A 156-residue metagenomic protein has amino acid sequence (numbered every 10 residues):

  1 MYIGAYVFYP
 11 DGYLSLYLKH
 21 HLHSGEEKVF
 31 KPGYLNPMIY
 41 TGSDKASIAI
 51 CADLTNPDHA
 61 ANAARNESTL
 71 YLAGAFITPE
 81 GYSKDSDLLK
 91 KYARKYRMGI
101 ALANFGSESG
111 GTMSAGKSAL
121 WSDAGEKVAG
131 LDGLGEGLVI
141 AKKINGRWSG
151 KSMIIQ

Functional and structural regions predicted by a protein language model:
M1-N66, D85-D87, I144-Q156: Active-site catalytic loop in hydrolytic enzyme cores
Y2, Y34-N36, A115, G135-V139: Short hydrophobic/aromatic beta-strand or adjacent loop that forms the aromatic wall/cage of a ligand/substrate-binding
Y6, A119, V139-A141: Conserved hydrophobic/aromatic positions in well-ordered beta-strands
Y17, I39, A103, L131 (+1 more regions): Hydrophobic residues at beta-strand termini and immediately following loops that shape nucleotide-binding pockets
T55-G137: CN hydrolase (nitrilase-like) catalytic-core segments centered on the catalytic cysteine and neighboring Lys/Glu
L134-V139, R147-K151: Generic structural motif recognizing short loop/turn segments at the entrances and edges of beta-strands
